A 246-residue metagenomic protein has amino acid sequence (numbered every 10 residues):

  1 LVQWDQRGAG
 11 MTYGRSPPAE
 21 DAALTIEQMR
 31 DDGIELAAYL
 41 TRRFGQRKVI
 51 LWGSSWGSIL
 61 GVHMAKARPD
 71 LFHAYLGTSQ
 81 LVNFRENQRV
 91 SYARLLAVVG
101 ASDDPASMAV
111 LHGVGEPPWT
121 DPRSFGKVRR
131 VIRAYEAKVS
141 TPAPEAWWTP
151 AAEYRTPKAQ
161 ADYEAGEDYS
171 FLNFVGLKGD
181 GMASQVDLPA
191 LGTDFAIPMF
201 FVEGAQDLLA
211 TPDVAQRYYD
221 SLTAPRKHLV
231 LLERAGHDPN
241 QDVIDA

Functional and structural regions predicted by a protein language model:
L1-G14: Conserved alpha/beta-hydrolase
Q28-K48: Conserved acidic catalytic loop of the alpha/beta-hydrolase fold
V49, G53-S55, G204: Conserved alpha/beta-hydrolase "nucleophile elbow" surrounding the catalytic nucleophile
I59-W119: A catalytic-pocket lid/entrance helix-loop region that shapes and gates access to the active site across common
L96-A97, S102-A190, D194-I197: Alpha/beta-hydrolase
F195, F201-E203, D207: Short beta-strand/loop motif that positions the catalytic acidic residue of the alpha/beta-hydrolase fold
L208-V214: Conserved alpha/beta-hydrolase "acid-adjacent" motif
A235-I244: Catalytic histidine-centered segment of alpha/beta-hydrolase-like enzymes
